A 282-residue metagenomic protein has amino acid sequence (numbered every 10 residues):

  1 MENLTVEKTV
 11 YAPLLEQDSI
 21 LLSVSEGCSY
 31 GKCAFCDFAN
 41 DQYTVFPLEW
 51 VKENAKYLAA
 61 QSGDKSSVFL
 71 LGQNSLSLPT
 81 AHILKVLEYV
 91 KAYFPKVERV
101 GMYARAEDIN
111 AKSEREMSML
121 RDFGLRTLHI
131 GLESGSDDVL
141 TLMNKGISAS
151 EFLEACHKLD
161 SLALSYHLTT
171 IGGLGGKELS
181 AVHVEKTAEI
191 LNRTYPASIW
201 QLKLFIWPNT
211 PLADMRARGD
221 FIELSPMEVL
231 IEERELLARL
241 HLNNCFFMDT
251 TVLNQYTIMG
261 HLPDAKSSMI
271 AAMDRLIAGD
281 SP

Functional and structural regions predicted by a protein language model:
E7-W50: Canonical Radical SAM [4Fe-4S] cluster-binding loop centered on the CxxxCxxC motif and its immediate flanking residues
C28, C36, V51, L70 (+5 more regions): Conserved, mostly hydrophobic/aromatic
A60-S161, S165, H241: Conserved SAM/AdoMet-binding glycine-rich loop
N74-L76, A106-D108, S134-S136, G172-G176 (+2 more regions): Active-site-proximal loop/turn and secondary-structure-junction residues that shape catalytic pockets, frequently
A92, M117-R126, E185-W200, S268-P282: Structural recognition of alpha->loop->beta junctions
S136-L142, P211, Y256-I258: A short acidic, helix-capping loop that chelates divalent metal ions and anchors anionic groups
S150-P211, P226-D249: Conserved C-terminal portion of the radical SAM core fold that forms the substrate/S-adenosylmethionine-binding
L212-A213, A217-P282: C-terminal accessory regions of radical SAM enzymes
